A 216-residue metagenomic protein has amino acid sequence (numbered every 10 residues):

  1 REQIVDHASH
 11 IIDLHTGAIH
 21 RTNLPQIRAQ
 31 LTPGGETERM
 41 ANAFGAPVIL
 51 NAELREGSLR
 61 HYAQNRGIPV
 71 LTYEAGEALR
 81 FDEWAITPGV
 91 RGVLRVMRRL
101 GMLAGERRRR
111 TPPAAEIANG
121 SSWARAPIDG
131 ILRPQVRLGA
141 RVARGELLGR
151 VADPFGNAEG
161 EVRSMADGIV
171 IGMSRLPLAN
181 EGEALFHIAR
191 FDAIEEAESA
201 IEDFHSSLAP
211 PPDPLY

Functional and structural regions predicted by a protein language model:
R1-Y216: Structured catalytic-domain cores with a bias toward divalent-metal coordination
